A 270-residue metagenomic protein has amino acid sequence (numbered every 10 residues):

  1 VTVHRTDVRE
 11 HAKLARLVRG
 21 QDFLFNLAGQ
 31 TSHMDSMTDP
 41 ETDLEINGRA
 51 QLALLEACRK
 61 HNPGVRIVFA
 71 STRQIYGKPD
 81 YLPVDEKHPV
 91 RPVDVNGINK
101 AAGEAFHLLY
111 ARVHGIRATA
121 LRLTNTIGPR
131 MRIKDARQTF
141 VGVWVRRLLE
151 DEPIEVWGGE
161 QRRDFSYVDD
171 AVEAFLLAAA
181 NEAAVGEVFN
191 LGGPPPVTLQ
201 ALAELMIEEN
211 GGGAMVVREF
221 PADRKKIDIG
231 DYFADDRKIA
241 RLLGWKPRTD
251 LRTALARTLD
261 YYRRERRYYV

Functional and structural regions predicted by a protein language model:
H4, L14, L44, T119 (+2 more regions): Conserved Rossmann-like nucleotide-binding pocket used by diverse enzymes that bind dinucleotide cofactors
R5-I46: NAD(P)H-binding glycine-rich loop region in Rossmannoid oxidoreductase-like domains and their noncatalytic homologs
T6, L148-V270: C-terminal substrate-binding subdomain of Rossmann-fold SDR/epimerase-dehydratase oxidoreductases
K13, A53-E56, F106, F165 (+2 more regions): Conserved mid-core alpha-helix of short-chain dehydrogenase/reductase
F25, V68-S71, L121, W144: Hydrophobic structural elements of the Rossmann-like NAD(P)H-binding subdomain that define the short-chain
S36, T124, V188-L191: Short-chain dehydrogenase/reductase
T38-E56, K60, V65-R66, Q74-I127 (+1 more regions): Catalytic helix-loop patch of NAD(P)-dependent Rossmann-fold dehydrogenases
A102, F106, Y110, F140 (+3 more regions): Hydrophobic alpha-helix immediately C-terminal to the catalytic Tyr-X-X-X-Lys motif of short-chain
